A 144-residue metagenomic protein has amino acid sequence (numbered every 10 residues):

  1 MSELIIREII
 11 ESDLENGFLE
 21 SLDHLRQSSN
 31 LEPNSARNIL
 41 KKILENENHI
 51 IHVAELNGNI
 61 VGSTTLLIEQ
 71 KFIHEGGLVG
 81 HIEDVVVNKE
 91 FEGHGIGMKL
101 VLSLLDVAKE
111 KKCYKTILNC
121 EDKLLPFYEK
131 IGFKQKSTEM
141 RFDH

Functional and structural regions predicted by a protein language model:
M1-D13: Conserved N-terminal entry element of GNAT/NAT acetyltransferase domains
L4, N59-S63, G80: Glycine-rich phosphate/pyrophosphate-binding loop shared by adenosine-nucleotide-utilizing enzymes
L19-L40: Conserved GNAT-fold acetyl-CoA-binding loop/helix
K41-V53, H81: A short helix-loop-beta-strand connector motif used in the catalytic cores of GNAT acetyltransferases and, in some
V53, N59-I68, V86: Conserved beta-strand in the GNAT
V87, G93-D106: Conserved acetyl-CoA-binding loop-helix of GNAT-fold acetyltransferases
V101, A108-E121: Conserved GNAT acetyl-CoA-binding A-motif
I117-P126, R141-H144: Conserved beta-strand-loop-alpha-helix junction that forms the acyl-donor binding cleft
